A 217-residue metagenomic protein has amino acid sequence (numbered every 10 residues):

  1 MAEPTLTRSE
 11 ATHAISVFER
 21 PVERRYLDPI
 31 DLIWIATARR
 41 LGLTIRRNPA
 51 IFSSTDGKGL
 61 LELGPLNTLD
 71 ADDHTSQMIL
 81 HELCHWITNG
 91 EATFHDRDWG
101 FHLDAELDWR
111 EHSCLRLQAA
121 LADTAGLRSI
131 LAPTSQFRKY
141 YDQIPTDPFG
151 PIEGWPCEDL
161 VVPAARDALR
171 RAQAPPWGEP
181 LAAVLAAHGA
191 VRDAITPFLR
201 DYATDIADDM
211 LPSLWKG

Functional and structural regions predicted by a protein language model:
M1-I45, W215: A metal-dependent hydrolase signature that marks the N-terminal structural subdomain at the beginning of catalytic folds
Y26, E62-M78: Short pre-active-site segment immediately N-terminal to the catalytic Zn-binding motif
I35, G42-L63, D70: An N-terminal domain-cap segment
Q77-G90: Active-site recognition of the HExxH zinc-binding catalytic motif
T88-A119: Post-HEXXH active-site segment of zinc metalloproteases
A120-R138: Short helix/loop segments within enzyme catalytic domains that coordinate or immediately flank catalytic cofactors
A132-G150: A short beta-strand-loop-alpha-helix capping motif that often carries His-Thr
T146-G217: Pan-zinc metallopeptidase signature
